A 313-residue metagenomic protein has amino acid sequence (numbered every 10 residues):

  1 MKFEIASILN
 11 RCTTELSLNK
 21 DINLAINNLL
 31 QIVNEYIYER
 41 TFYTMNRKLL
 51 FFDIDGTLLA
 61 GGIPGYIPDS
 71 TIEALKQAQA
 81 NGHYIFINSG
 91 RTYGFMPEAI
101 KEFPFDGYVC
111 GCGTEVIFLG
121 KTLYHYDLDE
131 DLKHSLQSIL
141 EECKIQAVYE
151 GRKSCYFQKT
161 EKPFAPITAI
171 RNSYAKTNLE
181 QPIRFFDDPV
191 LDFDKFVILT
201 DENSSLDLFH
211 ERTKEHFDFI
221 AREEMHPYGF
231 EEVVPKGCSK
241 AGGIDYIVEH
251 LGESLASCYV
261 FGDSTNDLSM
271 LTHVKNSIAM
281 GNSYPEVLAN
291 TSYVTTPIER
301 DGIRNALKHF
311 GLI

Functional and structural regions predicted by a protein language model:
V33-T44: Short, Lys/Arg-enriched N-terminal segments with co-localized hydrophobic residues within the first ~10-30 amino acids
K48-G61: Asp-based phosphoryl-transfer active-site loop
I67-A165: Active-site phosphate-binding/coordination module
I145, E150-F261, T265, M270-H273 (+1 more regions): Conserved acidic, metal-coordinating active-site core of Asp-based, Mg2+-dependent phosphoryl-transfer enzymes
H273, G281-I313: Asp-based, Mg2+/Mn2+-dependent phosphohydrolase catalytic module
